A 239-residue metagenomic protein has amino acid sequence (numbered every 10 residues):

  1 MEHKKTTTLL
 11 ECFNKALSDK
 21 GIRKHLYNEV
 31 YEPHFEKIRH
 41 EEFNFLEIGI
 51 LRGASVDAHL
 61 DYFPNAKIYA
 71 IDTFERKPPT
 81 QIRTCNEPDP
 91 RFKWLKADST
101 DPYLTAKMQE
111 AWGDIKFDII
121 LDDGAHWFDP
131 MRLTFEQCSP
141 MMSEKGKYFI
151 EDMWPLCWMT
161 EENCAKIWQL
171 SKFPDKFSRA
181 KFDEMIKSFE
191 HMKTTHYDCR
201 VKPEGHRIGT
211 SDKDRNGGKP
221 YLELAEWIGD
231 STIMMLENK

Functional and structural regions predicted by a protein language model:
M1-L121, A125-I150, W154-K239: A short alpha-helical cap/connector motif
